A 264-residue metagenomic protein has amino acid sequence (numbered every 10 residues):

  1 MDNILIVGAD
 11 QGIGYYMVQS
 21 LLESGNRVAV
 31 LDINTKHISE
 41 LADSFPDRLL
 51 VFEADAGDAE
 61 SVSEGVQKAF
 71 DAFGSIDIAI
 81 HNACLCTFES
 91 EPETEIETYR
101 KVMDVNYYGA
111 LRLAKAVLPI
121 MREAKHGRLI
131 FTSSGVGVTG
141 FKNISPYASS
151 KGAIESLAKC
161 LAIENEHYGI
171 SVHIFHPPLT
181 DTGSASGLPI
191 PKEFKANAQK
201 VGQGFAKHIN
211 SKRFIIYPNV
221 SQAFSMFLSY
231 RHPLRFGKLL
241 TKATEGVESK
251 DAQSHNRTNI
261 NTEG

Functional and structural regions predicted by a protein language model:
D10-Q11: Conserved glycine-rich cofactor-binding loop
A54-E64, I96: The beta1-alpha1 cofactor-binding region of Rossmann-like NAD(H)/NADP(H)-dependent oxidoreductases
N82-T87: Conserved NAD(P)H cofactor-binding loop of Rossmann-fold oxidoreductase domains
S90-R100: Substrate-binding pocket helix/loop in short-chain dehydrogenase/reductase
A114, S150: Active-site helix of classical SDR
S134: Residue(s) in the substrate-gating loop at a strand-loop-helix junction that position the organic substrate next
I174, I190-M226: C-terminal helical subdomain
